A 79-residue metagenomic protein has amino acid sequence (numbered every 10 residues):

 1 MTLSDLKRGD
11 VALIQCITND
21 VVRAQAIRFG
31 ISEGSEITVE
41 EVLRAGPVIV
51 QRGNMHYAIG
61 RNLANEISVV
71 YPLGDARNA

Functional and structural regions predicted by a protein language model:
M1-A79: Compact, glycine-rich, soluble single-domain proteins
